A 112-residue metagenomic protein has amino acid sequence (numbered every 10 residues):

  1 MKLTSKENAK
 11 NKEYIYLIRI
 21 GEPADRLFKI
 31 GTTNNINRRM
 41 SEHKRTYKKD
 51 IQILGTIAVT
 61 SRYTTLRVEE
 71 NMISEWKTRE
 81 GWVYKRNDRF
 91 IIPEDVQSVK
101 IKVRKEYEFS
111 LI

Functional and structural regions predicted by a protein language model:
M1-I112: Non-catalytic accessory segments flanking enzymatic or RNA/DNA-binding domains
